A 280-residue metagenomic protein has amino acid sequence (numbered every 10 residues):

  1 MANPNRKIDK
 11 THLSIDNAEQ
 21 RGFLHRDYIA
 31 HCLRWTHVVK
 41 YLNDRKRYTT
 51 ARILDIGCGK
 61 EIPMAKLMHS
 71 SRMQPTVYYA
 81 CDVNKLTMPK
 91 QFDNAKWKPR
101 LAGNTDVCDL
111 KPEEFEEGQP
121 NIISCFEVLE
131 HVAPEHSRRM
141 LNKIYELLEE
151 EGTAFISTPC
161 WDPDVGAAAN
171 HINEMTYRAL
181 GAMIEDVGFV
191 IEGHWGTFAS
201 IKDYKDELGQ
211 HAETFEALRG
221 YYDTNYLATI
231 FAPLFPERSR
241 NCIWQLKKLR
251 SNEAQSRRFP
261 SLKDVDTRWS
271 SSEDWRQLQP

Functional and structural regions predicted by a protein language model:
M1-G118, I122, F126, E135-N142 (+5 more regions): Conserved N-terminal segment of class I S-adenosyl-L-methionine
V132-A133, L148-E150: Helix-to-beta-strand junctions that scaffold the AdoMet/dcAdoMet cofactor pocket in Class I SAM-dependent enzymes
K143-L148, V187: Conserved helix-to-beta-strand junction in the class I
G152-T158: Conserved beta-strand signature within the Rossmann-like core of class I S-adenosyl-L-methionine
P159-P163, T197-A199: Short "lid" loop at the C-terminus of a central beta-strand within the Rossmann-like core of SAM-dependent
D164-A179: Acceptor-substrate binding/catalytic loop of class I
F189-S200: Conserved S-adenosyl-L-methionine
Y204-I230: C-terminal helical/coil "lid" or tail adjacent to the Rossmann-like core of SAM-dependent
